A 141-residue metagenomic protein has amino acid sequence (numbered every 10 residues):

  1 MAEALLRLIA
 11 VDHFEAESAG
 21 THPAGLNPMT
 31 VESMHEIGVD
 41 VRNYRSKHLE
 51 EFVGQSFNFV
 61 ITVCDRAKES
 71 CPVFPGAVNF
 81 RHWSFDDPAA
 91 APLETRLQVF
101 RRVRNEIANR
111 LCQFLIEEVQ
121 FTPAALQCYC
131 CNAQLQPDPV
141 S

Functional and structural regions predicted by a protein language model:
M1-E50: Conserved active-site segments centered on acidic
N58: Conserved acidic residues
C64-D65: Short glycine-/small-residue-rich Rossmann-like dinucleotide-binding loops
K68-S141: Phosphate-binding/catalytic loops
